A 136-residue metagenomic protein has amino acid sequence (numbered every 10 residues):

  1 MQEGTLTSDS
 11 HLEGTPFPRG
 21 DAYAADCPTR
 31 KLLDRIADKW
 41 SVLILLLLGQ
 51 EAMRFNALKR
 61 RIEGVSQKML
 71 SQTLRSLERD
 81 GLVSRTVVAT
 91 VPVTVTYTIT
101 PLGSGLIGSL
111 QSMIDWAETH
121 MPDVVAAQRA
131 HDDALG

Functional and structural regions predicted by a protein language model:
Q2-G14, Y23-A24, G108-G136: Amphipathic alpha-helical dimerization/coiled-coil segments that flank or bridge DNA-binding/regulatory modules
Q2-G4, L70, Y97: Low-complexity intrinsically disordered segments
R19-M69, T90, T96: N-terminal helix-turn-helix DNA-binding core of bacterial DNA-binding proteins
D34, D38, V42, Q50 (+5 more regions): Generic detection of well-ordered alpha-helical segments
L70, L74-L77: Basic amphipathic alpha-helical segments that dock to polyanions
A89-M113: Basic, amphipathic "hinge/linker" alpha-helix immediately C-terminal to the N-terminal HTH DNA-binding motif
